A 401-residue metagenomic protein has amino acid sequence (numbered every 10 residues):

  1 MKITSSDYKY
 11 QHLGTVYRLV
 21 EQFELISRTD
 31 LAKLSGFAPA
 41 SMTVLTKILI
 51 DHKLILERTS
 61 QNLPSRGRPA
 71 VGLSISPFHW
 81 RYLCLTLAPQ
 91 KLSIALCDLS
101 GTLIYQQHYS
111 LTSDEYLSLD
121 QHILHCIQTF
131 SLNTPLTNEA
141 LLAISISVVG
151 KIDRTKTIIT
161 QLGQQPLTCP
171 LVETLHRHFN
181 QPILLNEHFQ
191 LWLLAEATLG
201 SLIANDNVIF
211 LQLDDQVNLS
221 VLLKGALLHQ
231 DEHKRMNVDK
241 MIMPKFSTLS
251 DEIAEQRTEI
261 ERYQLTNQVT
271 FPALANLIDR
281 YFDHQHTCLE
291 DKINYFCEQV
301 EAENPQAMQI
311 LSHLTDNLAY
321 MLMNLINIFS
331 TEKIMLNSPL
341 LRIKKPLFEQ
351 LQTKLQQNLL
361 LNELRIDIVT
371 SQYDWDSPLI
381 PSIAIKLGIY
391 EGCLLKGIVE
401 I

Functional and structural regions predicted by a protein language model:
M1-L56, P64-G67, G72-H108, E115-L124 (+3 more regions): ATP-binding/phosphotransfer module of carbohydrate and carboxylate kinases, centering on a glycine-rich
Y82-T86, L141-S145, V208-Q212, N218-S220: Short glycine-aspartate micro-motif
L99-S100, R154-T155, L223-K224: Short, ordered coil/turn segments that flank beta-strands lining enzyme active or ligand-binding pockets
L103, I158-I159, L227-L228: Hydrophobic "anchor" residues
E115-L124, Q128-N207, E252, E349-Q357: Glycine-rich phosphate-binding loop and adjoining helix at the ATP-binding site of ATP-dependent phosphoryl-transfer
L184-Q299: Glycine/GP-enriched mid-protein hinge/lid loop-to-helix segment characteristic of carbohydrate kinases
